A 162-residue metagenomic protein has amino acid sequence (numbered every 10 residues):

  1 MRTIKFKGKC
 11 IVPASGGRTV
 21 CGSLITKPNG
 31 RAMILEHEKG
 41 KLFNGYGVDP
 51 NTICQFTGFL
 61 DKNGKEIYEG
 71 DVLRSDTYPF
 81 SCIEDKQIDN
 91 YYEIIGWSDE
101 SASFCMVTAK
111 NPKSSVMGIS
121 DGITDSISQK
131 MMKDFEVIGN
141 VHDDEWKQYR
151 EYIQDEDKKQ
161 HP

Functional and structural regions predicted by a protein language model:
M1-P162: Secondary-structure transition motif
